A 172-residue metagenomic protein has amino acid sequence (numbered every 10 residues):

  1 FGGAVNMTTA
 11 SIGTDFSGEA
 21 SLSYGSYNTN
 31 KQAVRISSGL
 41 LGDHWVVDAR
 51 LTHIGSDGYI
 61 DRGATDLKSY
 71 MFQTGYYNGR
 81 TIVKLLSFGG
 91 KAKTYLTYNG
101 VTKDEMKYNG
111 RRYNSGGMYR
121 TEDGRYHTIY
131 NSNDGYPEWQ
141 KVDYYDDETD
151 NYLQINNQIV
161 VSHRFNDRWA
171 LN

Functional and structural regions predicted by a protein language model:
F1-A4, V34-G42, T52, D123-T128 (+1 more regions): Short, functional N-terminal and low-complexity linear motifs
F1-S21, N30-S38: N-terminal periplasmic accessory domains that precede and gate Gram-negative outer-membrane beta-barrel machines
T9-S17, V46-G55, S132-V142: Flexible, solvent-exposed coil segments and beta strand-coil junctions, predominantly the extracellular/periplasmic
Y24-G55, I60-N99, D104-Y108, N157-N166: Transmembrane beta-barrel wall of Gram-negative outer-membrane proteins
Q73-G75, I82-Q158, N172: Acidic/polar loop-and-plug regions of large Gram-negative outer-membrane beta-barrel proteins
